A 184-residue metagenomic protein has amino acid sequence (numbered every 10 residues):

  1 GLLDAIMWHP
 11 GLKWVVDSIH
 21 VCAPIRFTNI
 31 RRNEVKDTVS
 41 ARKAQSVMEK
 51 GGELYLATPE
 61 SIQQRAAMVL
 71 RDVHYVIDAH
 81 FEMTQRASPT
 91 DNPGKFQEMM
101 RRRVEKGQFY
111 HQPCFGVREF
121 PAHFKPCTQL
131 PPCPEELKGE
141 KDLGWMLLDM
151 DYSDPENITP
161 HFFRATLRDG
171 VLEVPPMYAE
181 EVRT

Functional and structural regions predicted by a protein language model:
G1-K36: Long, hydrophobic N-terminal alpha-helical segment
E34-D37, A41-T184: Internal, well-folded beta-alpha domain core
